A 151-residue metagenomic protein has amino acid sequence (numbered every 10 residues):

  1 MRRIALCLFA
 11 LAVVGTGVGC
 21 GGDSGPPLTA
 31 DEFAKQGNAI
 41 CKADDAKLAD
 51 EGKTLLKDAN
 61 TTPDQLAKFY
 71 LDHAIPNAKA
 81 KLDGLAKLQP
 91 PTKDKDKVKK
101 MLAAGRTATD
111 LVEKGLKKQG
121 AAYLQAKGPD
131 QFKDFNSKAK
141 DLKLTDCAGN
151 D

Functional and structural regions predicted by a protein language model:
M1-L8: Bacterial N-terminal signal peptides that target proteins for export
L11-A12: Repetitive helical segments and hydrophobic/amphipathic motifs
T16-G19: C-terminal motif of bacterial Sec signal peptides marking the signal peptidase cleavage site
G21-D23: Bacterial signal peptide processing site
A30-G115, A121-N150: Alpha-helical segments in soluble extracytoplasmic regions
